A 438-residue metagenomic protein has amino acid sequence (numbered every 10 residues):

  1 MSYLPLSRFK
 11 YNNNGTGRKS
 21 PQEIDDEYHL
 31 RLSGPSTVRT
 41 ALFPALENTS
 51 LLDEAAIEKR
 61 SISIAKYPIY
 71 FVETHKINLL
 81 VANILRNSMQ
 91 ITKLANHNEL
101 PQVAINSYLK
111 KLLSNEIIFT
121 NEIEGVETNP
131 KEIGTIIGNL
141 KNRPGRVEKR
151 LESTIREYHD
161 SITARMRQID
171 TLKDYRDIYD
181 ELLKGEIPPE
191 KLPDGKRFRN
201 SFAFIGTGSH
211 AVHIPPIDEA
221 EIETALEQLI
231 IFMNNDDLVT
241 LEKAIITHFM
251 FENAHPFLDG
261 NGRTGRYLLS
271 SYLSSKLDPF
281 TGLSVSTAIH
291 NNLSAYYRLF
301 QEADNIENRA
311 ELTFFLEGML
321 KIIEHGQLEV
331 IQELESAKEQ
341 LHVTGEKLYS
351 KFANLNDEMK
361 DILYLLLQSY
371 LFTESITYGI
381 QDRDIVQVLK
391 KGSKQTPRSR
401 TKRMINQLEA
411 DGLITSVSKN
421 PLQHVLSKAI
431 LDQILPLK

Functional and structural regions predicted by a protein language model:
M1-L183, L435-K438: N-terminal structured helix/loop subdomain that forms the ligand-binding/catalytic interface in diverse enzymes
S2-I62, T207-E333: Phosphate/pyrophosphate-binding active-site loops
E99-L100, N106, K110-L258, R266 (+1 more regions): Active-site core of Fic-domain adenylyltransferases
L334-E374: Short alpha-helical segments that sit at the start of domains
F372-K390: Short acidic, hydrophobic short linear motifs in intrinsically disordered regions
G392-D411: Short amphipathic alpha-helical interaction segments
K419-K438: Short, cationic-aromatic polyanion-contact patches
